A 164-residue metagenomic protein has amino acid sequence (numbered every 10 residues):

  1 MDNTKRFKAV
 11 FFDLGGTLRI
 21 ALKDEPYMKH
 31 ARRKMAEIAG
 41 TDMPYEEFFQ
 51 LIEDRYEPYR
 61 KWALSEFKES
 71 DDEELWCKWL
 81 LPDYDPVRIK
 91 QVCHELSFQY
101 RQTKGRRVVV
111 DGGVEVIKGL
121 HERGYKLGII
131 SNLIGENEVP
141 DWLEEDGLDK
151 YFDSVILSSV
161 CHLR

Functional and structural regions predicted by a protein language model:
D2-E53: Active-site neighborhood of HAD-like aspartate-dependent phosphohydrolases
L22-E25, A63-L64, K104-G105: Short, solvent-exposed loop/turn segments at secondary-structure boundaries
D24-K34, E66-K78, L133: Short acidic alpha-helix initiation/capping motifs at coil-to-helix transition points, especially at protein N-termini
A39-P44, Y84, G147-Y151: Short helix-capping segments at alpha-helix termini
E46-S97: A metal-dependent, Asp-based hydrolase signature
C93-V109, G113-W142: Substrate-recognition element of Asp-dependent hydrolases with the DxDx(T/V) motif
G128-R164: Substrate-recognition "cap/lid" segment bordering the active-site pocket of phosphatases
